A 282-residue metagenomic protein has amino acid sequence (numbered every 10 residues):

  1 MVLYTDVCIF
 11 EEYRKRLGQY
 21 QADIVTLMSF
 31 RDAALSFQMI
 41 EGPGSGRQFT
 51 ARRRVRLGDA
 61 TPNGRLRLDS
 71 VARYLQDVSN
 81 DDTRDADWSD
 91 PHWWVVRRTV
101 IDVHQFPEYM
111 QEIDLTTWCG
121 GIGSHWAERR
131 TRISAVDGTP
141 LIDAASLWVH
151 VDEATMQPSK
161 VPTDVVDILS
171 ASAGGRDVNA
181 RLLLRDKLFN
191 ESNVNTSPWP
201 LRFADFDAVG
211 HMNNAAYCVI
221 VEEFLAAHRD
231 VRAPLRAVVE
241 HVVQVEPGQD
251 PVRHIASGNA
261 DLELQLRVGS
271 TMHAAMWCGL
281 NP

Functional and structural regions predicted by a protein language model:
V25-E112, L225, N281-P282: Hydrophobic, proline/glycine-rich low-complexity stretches
L27-F30, A34-M39, G44-G46, T50 (+4 more regions): HotDog/MaoC-like acyl-thioester-processing domains
F30-V71, H150-M156, V161-D164, S170-D230: Catalytic strand-loop segment that frames the active site of acyl-thioester-processing enzymes
S197-L280: Acidic/His-leaning functional-site neighborhoods
